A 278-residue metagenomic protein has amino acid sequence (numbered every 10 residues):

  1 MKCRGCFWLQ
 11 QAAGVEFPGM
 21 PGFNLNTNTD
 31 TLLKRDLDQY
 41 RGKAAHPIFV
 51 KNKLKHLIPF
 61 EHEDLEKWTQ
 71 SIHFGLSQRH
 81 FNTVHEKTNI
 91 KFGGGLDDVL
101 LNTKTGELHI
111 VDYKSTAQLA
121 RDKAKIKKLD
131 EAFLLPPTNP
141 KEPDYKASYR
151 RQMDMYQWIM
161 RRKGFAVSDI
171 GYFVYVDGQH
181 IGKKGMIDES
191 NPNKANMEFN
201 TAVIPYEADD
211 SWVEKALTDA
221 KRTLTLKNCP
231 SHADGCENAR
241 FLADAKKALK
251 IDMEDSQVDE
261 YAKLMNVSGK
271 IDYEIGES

Functional and structural regions predicted by a protein language model:
M1-L108: Metal-dependent nuclease catalytic cores that hydrolyze phosphodiester bonds in DNA/RNA, characterized by
W8-L9, E16-P18, Q118-R121, Q179-K183 (+1 more regions): Short catalytic/ligand-binding loop motif for oxyanion handling, primarily in non-cytosolic enzymes, centered on
M20, H46-P47, E142-A147, G235-A239: Serine-centered coil/turn micro-motif
T31-R35, D154, D234: Non-catalytic, well-ordered alpha-helical scaffold segments
D36-Q39, M155, I159, D219: Amphipathic alpha-helical segments that form well-ordered structural scaffolds and often line/cohere around active
A44-T69, E107-E142, A262, S268-E274: Short N-terminal secondary-structure initiator segments
L76-K215: Mg2+/Mn2+-dependent nuclease catalytic core
I159-S278: Metal-dependent nuclease catalytic regions and adjoining charged, substrate-binding loops involved in nucleic-acid end
